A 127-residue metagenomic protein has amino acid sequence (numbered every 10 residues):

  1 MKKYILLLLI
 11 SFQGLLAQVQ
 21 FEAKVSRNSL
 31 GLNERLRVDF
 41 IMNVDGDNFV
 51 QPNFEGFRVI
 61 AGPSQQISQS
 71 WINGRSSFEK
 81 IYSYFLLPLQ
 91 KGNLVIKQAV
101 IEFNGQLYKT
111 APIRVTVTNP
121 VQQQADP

Functional and structural regions predicted by a protein language model:
Y4-Q13: Sec-dependent N-terminal signal peptides
Q18-P127: Regulatory and interaction patches adjacent to catalytic/ligand-binding sites in large macromolecular machines
